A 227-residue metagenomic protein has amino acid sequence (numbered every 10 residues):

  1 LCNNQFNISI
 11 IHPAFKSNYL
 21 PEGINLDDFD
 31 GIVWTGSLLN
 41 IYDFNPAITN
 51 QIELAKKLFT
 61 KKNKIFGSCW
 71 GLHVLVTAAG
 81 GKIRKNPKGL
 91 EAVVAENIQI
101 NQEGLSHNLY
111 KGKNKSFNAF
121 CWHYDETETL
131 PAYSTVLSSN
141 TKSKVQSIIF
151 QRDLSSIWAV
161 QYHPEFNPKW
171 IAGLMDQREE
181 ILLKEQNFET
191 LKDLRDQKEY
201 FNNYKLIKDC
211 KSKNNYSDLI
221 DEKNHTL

Functional and structural regions predicted by a protein language model:
L1-E53, K57-K61, F188-L227: N-terminal beta1-alpha1 cap of cysteine-dependent amidohydrolase-like domains
N7, K64, S156: Residues at the starts of beta-strands that form the adenosine-phosphate
S9-P13, Y42-N45, A95-N97, N114-S116 (+1 more regions): Short, flexible loop segments at the rims of nucleotide/cofactor-binding pockets, characterized by
I11-A14, N86, W122, S139: Conserved beta-strand termini and adjacent loop/short-helix elements that scaffold enzyme active sites in alpha/beta
F15-L20, E91-V93, E128, K144-Q146: A short acidic, often aromatic-flanked loop/helix-cap motif at beta-alpha or helix-coil junctions that lines enzyme
L20, D43-N45, L75-A78, P131 (+2 more regions): Short glycine-/acidic-enriched loop or helix-start segments at secondary-structure transitions that form or flank
T35-G104: Cysteine-nucleophile active-site neighborhood
I100-L227: Amide-donor transfer/coupling interface in amidating biosynthetic enzymes
